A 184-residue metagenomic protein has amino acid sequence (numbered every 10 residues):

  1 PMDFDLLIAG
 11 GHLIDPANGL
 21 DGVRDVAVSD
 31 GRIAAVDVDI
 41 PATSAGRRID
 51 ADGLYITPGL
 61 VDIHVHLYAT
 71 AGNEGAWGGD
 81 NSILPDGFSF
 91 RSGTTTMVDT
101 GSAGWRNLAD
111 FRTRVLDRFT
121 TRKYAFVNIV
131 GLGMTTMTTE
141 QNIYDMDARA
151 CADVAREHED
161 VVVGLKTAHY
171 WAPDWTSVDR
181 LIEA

Functional and structural regions predicted by a protein language model:
M2-G59: Histidine-rich, glycine-flanked metal-binding segment
A45, T94, T120, E159-V162: A generic structural signal for alpha->beta connector loops
R48-D117: Metal-associated gating/positioning segment near the N- to mid-region
T57, R114-F126, A184: Alpha-helix-loop-beta-strand connector modules within alpha/beta enzyme cores
Y68-A71, S82-L84, S92-A103, R118-I143 (+2 more regions): Metal-cofactor-binding active-site regions of metalloenzymes
G78-F88, I143-A155: Short, acidic/polar
D110, D145-A184: Histidine/acidic residue-rich metal-binding segments in metalloenzymes
